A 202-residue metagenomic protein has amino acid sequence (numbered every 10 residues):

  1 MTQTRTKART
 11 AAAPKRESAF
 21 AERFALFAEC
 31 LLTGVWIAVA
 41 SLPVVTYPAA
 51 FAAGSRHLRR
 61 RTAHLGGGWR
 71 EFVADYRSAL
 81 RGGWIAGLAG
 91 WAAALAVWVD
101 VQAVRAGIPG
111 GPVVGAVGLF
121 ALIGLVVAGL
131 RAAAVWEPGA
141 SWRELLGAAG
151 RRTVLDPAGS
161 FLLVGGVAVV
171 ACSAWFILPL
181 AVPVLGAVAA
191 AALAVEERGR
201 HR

Functional and structural regions predicted by a protein language model:
M1-G115, L125-R202: Helix-coil boundary and N-terminal low-complexity module in membrane systems
G118-A121: A short, structured beta-strand-centered segment in the mid-to-C-terminal lobe of catalytic cores from group-transfer
